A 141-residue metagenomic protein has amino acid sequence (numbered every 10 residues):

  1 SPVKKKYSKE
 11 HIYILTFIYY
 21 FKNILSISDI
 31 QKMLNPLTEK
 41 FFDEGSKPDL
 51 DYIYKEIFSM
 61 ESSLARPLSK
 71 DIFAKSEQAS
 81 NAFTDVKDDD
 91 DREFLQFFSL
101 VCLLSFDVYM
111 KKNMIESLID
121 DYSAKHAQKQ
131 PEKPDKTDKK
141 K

Functional and structural regions predicted by a protein language model:
S1-F41: Basic helix-turn-helix/winged-helix DNA-binding cores and closely related short helical interaction motifs
F42-K141: Intrinsically disordered, low-complexity, charge-dense segments enriched in Lys/Arg and Glu/Asp interspersed
